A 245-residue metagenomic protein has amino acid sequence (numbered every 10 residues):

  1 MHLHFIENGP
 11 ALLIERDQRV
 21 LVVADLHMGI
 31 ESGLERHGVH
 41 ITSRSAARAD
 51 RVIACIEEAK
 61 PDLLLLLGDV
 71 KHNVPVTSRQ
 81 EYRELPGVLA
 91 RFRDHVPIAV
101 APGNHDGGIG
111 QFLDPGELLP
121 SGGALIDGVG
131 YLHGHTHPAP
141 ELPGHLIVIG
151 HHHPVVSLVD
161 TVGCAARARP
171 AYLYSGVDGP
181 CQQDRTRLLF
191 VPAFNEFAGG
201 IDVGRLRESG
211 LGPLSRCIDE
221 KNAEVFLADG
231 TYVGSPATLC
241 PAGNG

Functional and structural regions predicted by a protein language model:
M1-L67, K71-G245: Extended recognition/assembly regions associated with phosphoester-bond processing machinery
